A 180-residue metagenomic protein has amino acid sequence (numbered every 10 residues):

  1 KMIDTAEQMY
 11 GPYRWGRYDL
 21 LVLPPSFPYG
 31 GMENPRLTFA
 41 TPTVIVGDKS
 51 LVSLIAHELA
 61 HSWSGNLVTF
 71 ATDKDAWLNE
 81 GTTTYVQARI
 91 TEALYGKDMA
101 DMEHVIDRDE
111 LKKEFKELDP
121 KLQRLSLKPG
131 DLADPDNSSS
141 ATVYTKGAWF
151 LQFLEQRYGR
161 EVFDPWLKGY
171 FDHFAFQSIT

Functional and structural regions predicted by a protein language model:
K1-T180: Hydrophobic alpha-helical and helix-loop surface patches within well-folded domains that function as non-catalytic
